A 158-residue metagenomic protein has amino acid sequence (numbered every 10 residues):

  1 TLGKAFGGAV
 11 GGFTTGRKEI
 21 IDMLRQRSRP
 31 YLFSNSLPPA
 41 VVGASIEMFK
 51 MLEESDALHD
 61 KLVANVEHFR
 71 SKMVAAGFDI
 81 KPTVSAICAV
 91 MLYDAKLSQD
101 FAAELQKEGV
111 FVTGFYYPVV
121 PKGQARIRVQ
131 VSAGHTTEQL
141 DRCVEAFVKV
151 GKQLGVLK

Functional and structural regions predicted by a protein language model:
T1-L2, G8-G11, N35, V90 (+3 more regions): Thr-Gly-centered strand-to-loop micro-motif
G3, G7-D56: Conserved core segment of the aminotransferase class I/II
T15, E19, S36, A40-G43 (+7 more regions): Conserved active-site and cofactor/substrate-binding residues in soluble primary-metabolism enzymes
M23-Q26, E47, E54-K72, R142 (+1 more regions): A non-catalytic, amphipathic alpha-helix used as a structural packing/dimerization or gating element in enzyme scaffolds
Q26, F111-T113: Short gly/ser/thr-rich secondary-structure transition/capping motifs
L32-L37, G77, G114-V119: Short beta-strand/turn micro-motifs at beta-sheet edges
S55, D60-G109, V119, G123-Q124 (+1 more regions): Conserved PLP-binding catalytic core of the aspartate aminotransferase-like
K107-V110, V119-K158: PLP-dependent enzyme catalytic core of the Aspartate aminotransferase-like
